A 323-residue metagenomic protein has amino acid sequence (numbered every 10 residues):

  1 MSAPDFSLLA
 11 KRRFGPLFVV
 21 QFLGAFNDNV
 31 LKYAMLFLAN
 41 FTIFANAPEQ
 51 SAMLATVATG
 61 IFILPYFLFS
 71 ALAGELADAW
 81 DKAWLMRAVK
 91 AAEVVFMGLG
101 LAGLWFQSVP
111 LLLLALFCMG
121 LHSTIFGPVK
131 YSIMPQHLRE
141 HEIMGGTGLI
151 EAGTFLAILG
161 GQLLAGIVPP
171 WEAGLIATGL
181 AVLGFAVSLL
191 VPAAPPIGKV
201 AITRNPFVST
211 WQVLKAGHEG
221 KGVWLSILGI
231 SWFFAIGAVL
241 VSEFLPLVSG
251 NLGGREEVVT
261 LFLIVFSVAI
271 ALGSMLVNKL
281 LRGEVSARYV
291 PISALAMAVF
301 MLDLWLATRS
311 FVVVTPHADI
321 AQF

Functional and structural regions predicted by a protein language model:
M1-F323: Alpha-helical transmembrane-bundle signature of multi-pass membrane transport and export proteins
